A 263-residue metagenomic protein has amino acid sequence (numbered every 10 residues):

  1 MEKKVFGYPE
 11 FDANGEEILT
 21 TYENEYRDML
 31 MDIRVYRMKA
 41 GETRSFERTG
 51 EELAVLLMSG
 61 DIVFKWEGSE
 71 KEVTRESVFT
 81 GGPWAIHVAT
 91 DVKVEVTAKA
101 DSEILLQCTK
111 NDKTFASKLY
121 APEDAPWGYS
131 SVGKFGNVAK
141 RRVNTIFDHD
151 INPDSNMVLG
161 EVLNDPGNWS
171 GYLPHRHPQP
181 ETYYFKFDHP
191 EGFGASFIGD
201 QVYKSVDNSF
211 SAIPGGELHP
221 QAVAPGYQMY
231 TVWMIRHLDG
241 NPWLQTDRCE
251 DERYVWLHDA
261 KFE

Functional and structural regions predicted by a protein language model:
M1-S45, E52-S59, D251-E263: Hydrophobic, proline/glycine-rich low-complexity stretches
D12-S45, G133-T182: A short glycine-rich, His/Asp/Glu-containing loop-to-beta-strand
D32-V35, A40-T97: Extended, compositionally biased flexible segments
I33-R37, A85-H87, L106, L159-L163 (+3 more regions): Conserved hydrophobic/aromatic beta-strand scaffold that supports enzyme active sites
T49-E70, V88, P166-G167, Y172 (+2 more regions): Glycine- and acidic-residue-biased ligand/ion/polar-headgroup-sensing regions
F79-K99, T109, S205-G226, V232-R236: Conserved metal-binding segment of the jelly-roll/cupin
T90, A98, L106-K110, F147-H149 (+3 more regions): Short, structured patches in soluble enzyme cores that scaffold and shape functional sites
S102-R142, V158, V232-E263: Double-stranded beta-helix
